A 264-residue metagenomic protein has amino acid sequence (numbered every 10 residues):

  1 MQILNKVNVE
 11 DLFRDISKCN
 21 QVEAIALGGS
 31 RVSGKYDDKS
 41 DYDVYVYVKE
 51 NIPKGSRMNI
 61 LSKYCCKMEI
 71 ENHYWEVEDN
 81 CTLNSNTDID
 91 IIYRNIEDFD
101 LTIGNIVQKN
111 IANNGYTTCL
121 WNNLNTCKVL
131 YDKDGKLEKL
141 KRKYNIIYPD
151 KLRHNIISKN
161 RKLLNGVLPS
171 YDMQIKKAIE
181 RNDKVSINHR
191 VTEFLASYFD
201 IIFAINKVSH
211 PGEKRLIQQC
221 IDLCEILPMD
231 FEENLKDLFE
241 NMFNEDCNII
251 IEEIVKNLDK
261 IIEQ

Functional and structural regions predicted by a protein language model:
M1, C65-I179: Conserved NTP/Mg2+-binding pocket subregion across the NTase superfamily
M1-A26: Helical scaffold of the NTase/Pol beta-like nucleotidyltransferase catalytic core
L12, I16, N20, L61-E69 (+1 more regions): Hydrophobic, Leu/Ile/Phe/Ala-enriched alpha-helical segments that form helix-helix packing faces
L12-F13, R57-N59, L152-N155: A short alpha-helix capping/helix-coil boundary motif
G28-K63, Y74-R94: Catalytic metal-binding acidic patch
V32-S33, I96-D98, S209-H210: Short, solvent-exposed loop/turn segments at secondary-structure junctions
D38-K39, T102-N105, L216: Short aromatic-enriched loop/helix-cap "lid" or pocket-rim segments at secondary-structure transitions that line
K136-Q264: Conserved nucleotidyltransferase catalytic core and NTase-mimicking acidic/glycine-rich helix/loop elements in nucleic
